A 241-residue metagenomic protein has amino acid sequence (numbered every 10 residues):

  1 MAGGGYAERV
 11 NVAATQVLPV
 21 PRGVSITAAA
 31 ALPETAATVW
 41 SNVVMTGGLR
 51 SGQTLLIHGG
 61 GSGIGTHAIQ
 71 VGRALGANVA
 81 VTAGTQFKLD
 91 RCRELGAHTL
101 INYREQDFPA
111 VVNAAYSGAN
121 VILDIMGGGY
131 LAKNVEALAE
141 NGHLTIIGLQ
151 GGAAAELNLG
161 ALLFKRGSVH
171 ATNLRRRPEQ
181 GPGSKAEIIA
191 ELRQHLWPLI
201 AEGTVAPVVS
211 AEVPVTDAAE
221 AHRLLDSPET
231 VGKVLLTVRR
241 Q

Functional and structural regions predicted by a protein language model:
M1-P19, P33, E94: Glycine-rich phosphate/adenylate-binding loop and adjacent beta-alpha elements of nucleotide- or dinucleotide-binding
A7, G52, A97, G118-A119 (+2 more regions): Local beta-strand N-terminus motif with an aromatic residue
R22-S25, G48-T54, S117: Short helix-loop-beta connector
A30-E105: Mid-domain Rossmann-like dinucleotide-binding core that forms the NAD(H)/NADP(H) cofactor-binding site
A83, G129-T204, T237-Q241: Glycine-rich phosphate-binding loop and adjacent beta-alpha segment of Rossmann(oid) nucleotide-cofactor-binding
D107-Y116: Short amphipathic alpha-helix with an adjacent loop that forms part of the alpha/beta core around
A119-L123, G142: Short SAM/SAH-binding signature in class I
A201-A211, A219-Q241: C-terminal capping/lid region of NAD(P)-dependent oxidoreductase domains
